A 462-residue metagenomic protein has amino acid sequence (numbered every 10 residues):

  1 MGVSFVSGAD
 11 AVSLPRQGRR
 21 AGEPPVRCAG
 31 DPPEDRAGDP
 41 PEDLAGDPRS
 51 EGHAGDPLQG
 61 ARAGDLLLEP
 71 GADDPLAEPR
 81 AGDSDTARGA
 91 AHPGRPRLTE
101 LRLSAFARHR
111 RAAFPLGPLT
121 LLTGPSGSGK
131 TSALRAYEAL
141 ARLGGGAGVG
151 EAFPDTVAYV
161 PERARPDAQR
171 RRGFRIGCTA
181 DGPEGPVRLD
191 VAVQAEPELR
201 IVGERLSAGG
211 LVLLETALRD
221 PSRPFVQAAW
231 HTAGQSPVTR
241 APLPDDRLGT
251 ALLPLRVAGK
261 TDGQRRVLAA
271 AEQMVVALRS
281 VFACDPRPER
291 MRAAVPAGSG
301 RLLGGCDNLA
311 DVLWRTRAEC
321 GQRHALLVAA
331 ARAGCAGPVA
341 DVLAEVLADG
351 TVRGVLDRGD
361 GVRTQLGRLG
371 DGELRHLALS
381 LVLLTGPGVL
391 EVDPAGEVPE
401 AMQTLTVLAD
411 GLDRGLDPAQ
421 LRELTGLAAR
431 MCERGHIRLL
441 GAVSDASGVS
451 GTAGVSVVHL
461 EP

Functional and structural regions predicted by a protein language model:
G2, V12-P15, R20, G71 (+2 more regions): Pre-Walker A-like glycine/lysine-rich segment at the N-terminus of P-loop NTPase domains
G2-S4, A9, P15, R422-P462: C-terminal lobe/lid and adjacent interdomain/linker elements of RecA-like ASCE P-loop ATPase modules
G22-D47, E51, G55-D56, G60 (+6 more regions): Asp/Glu-rich intrinsically disordered low-complexity tracts
L101, L405-L408: Hydrophobic positions in the central parallel beta-sheet of the AAA+
P118-T156, D371-G386, L427: Phosphate-binding glycine-rich loops of NTP-binding sites
R135-E196: Conserved P-loop NTP-binding catalytic core
Q194-A325: Electropositive, glycine-dotted interaction segments that contact anionic polymers or phosphate-rich ligands
A325, R332-A336, A340-T404, G411-L421: Conserved ABC ATPase signature
